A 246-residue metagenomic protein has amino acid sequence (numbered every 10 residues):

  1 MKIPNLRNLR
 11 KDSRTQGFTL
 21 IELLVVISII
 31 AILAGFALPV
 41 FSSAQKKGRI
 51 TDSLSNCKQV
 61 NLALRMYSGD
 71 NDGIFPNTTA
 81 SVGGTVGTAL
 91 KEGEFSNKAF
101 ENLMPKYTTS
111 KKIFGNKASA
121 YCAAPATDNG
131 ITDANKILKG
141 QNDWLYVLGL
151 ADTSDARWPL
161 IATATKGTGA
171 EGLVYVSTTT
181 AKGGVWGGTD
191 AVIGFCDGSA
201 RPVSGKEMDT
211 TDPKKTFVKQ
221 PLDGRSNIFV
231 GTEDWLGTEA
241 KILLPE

Functional and structural regions predicted by a protein language model:
M1-F18: N-terminal leader/signal peptides at the extreme start of proteins
I3, L9, V26-I29, D190: A residue-level detector for conformationally permissive "hinge/kink" positions
P4-R7, I21, L243-E246: Enriched but not universal
L6, S42-Q45, L54, N61: General helical secondary-structure elements
R7, F18-V25, K139, G188: Generic hydrophobic-segment detector
R14-Q45: N-terminal single-pass transmembrane signal-anchor helix
G48: Conserved ATP-binding N-box helix of the HATPase_c
T51-E246: Short, well-structured segments within or immediately adjacent to enzyme catalytic domains that line ligand-binding
